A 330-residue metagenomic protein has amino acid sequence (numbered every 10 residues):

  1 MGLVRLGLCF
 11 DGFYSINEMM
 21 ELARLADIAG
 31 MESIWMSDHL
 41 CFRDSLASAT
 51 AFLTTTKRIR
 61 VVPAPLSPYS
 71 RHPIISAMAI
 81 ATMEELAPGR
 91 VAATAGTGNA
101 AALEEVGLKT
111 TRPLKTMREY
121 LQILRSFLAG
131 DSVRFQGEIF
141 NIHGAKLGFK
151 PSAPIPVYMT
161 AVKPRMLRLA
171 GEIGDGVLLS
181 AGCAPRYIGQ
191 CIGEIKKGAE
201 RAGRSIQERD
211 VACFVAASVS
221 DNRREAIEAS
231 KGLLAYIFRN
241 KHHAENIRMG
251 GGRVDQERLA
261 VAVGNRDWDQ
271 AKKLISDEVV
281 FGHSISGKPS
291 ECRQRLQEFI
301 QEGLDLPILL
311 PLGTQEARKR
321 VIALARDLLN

Functional and structural regions predicted by a protein language model:
M1-N330: Active-site-adjacent structural elements that line small-molecule/cofactor binding pockets in enzymes
